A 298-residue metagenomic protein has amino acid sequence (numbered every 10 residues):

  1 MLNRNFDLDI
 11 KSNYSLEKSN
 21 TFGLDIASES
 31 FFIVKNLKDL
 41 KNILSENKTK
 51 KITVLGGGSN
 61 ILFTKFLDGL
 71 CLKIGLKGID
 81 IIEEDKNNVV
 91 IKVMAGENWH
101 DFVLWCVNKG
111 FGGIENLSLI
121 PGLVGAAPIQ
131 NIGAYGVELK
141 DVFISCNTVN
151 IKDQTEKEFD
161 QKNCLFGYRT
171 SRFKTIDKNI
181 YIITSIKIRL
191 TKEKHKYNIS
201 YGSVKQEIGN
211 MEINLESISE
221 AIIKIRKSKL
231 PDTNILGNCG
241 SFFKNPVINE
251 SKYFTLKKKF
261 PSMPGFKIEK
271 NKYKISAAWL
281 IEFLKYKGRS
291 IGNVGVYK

Functional and structural regions predicted by a protein language model:
M1-K152: Anion-binding (especially nucleotide phosphate/pyrophosphate-binding) glycine-rich loop and adjoining beta-alpha core
K11-S12, E17-T21, E156-K298: Phosphate/pyrophosphate- and phosphate-bearing ligand-binding catalytic cores of soluble enzymes
